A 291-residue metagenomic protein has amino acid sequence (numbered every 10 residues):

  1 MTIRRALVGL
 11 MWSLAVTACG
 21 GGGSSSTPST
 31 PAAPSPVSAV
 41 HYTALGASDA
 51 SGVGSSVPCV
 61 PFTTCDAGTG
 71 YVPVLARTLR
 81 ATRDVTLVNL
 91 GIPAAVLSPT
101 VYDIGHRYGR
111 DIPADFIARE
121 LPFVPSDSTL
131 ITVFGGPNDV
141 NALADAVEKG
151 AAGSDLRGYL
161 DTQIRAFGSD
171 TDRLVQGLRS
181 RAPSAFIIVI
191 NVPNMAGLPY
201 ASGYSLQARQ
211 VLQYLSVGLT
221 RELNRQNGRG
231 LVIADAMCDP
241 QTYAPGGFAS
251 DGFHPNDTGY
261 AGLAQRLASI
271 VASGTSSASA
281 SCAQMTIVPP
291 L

Functional and structural regions predicted by a protein language model:
M1-V8: Bacterial N-terminal signal peptides that target proteins for export
V16-A18: C-terminal motif of bacterial Sec signal peptides marking the signal peptidase cleavage site
G20-S24: Bacterial signal peptide processing site
T27-P93, P122, I131, A261: Serine-esterase "nucleophile elbow" of acetyl-processing enzymes
H41-V53, T86-G91, T129-F134, D139-N141 (+3 more regions): Structural recognition of the beta-strand scaffold that forms the well-ordered cores of secreted hydrolase catalytic
V53-S55, R107-R165, N194: Oxyanion-hole/transition-state-stabilizing segment in secreted/luminal serine hydrolases and related acyltransferases
P137-N138, E148, V175-Q213: Active-site segments of SGNH/GDSL-like serine hydrolases that catalyze O-acetyl group transfer/hydrolysis on lipids
V192-L291: Catalytic His-Asp segment of secreted/periplasmic serine-dependent ester chemistry enzymes
